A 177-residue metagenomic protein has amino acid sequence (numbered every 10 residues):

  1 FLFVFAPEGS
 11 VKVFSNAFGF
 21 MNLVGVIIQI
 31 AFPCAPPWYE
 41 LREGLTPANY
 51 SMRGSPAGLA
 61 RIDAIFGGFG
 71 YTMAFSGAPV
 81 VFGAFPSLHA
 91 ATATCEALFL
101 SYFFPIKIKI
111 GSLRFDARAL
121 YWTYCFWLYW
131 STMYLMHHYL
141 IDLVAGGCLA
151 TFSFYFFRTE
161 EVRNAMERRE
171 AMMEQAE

Functional and structural regions predicted by a protein language model:
F1-F32, W38-A48: Interfacial segments of alpha-helical transmembrane regions
F1-V4, A90-K109, L120, C148-F157: Membrane-interfacial alpha-helical segments at the cytosolic side of multi-pass membrane proteins
V11-F18, L113-Y121: Membrane-interfacial loop-to-transmembrane alpha-helix junctions, especially the N-terminal start
N22-Q29, T123-M133: Aromatic-anchored segments of alpha-helical transmembrane domains
I30-P105, K109-G111: Membrane-interfacial catalytic/cofactor-binding modules of polytopic membrane enzymes
P36-Y39, A84, F126-S153: Interfacial helix-loop-helix junctions of multi-pass membrane proteins
G44-T46, W122-L128, A145-T151, A165-E170: Active/binding-pocket-proximal capping segment
F156-E177: Membrane-proximal cytoplasmic C-terminal regulatory module of class A 7TM GPCRs
